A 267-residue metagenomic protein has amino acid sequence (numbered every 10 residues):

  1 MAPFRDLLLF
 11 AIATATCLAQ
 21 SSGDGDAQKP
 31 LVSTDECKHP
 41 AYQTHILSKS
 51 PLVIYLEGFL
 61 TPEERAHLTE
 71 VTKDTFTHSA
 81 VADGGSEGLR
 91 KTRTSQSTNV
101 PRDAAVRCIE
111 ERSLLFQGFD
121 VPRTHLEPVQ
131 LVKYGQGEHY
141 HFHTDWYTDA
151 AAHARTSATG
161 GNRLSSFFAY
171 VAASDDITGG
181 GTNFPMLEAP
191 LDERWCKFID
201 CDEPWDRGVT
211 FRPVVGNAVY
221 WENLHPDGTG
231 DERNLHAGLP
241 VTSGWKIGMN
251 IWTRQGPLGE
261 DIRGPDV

Functional and structural regions predicted by a protein language model:
A2-V267: Fe(II)/2-oxoglutarate oxygenase catalytic core
